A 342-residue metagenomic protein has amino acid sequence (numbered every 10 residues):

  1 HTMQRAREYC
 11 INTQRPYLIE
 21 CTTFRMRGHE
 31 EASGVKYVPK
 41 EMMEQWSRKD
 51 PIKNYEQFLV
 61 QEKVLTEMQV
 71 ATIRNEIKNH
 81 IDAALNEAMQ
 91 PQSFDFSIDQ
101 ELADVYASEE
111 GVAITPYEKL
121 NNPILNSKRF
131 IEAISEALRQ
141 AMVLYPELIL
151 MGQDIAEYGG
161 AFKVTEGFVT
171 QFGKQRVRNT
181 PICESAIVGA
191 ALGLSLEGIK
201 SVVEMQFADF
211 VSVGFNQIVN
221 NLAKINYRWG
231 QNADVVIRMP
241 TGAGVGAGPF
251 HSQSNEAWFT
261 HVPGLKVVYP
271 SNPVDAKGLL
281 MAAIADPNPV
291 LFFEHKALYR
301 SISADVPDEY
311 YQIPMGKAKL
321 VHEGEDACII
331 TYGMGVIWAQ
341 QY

Functional and structural regions predicted by a protein language model:
H1-A83, E87-Q90, T260-Y342: Glycine-rich ThDP/TPP pyrophosphate-binding loop and its adjacent helix/strand module within ThDP-dependent enzymes
C21-T22, M26-F172: Conserved acidic/glycine
A103-F293, A297-L298: Thiamine diphosphate
